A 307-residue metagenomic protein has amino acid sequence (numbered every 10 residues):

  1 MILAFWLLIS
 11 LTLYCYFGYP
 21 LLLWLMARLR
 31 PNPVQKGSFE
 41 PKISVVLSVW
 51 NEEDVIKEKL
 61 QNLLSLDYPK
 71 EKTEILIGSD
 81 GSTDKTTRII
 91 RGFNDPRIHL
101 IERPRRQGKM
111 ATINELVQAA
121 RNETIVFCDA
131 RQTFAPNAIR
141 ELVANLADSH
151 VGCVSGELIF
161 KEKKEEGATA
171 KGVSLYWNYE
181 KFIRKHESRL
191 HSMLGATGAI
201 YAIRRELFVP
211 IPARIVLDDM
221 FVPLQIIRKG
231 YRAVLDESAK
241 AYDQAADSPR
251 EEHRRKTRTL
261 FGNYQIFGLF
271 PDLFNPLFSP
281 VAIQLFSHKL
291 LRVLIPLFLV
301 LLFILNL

Functional and structural regions predicted by a protein language model:
M1-G37: N-terminal membrane-anchoring/stem segments of glycan-assembly enzymes
P41-S44, E74, F221: Cell-envelope/extracellular polymer assembly enzymes that use nucleotide-activated donors
Q61-K72: Short, acidic, metal-binding catalytic loop of nucleotide-sugar glycosyltransferases
N62, S79-R88, R105, Q132: A conserved acidic beta->alpha catalytic loop
T73-L76, T87-A119, W177, F182: Conserved donor nucleotide-binding strand/loop of the catalytic core
D95, L146-E165, T169-Y179, R214-D218 (+1 more regions): Catalytic donor/gating beta->alpha subdomain of glycosyltransferases that bind UDP-sugars
A111-T112, P136-I215: Long helical/loop segments within the catalytic core of UDP-sugar-dependent glycosyltransferases, especially the large
I125: Short aromatic/hydrophobic "clamp" motif used to bind/position activated sugar donors
